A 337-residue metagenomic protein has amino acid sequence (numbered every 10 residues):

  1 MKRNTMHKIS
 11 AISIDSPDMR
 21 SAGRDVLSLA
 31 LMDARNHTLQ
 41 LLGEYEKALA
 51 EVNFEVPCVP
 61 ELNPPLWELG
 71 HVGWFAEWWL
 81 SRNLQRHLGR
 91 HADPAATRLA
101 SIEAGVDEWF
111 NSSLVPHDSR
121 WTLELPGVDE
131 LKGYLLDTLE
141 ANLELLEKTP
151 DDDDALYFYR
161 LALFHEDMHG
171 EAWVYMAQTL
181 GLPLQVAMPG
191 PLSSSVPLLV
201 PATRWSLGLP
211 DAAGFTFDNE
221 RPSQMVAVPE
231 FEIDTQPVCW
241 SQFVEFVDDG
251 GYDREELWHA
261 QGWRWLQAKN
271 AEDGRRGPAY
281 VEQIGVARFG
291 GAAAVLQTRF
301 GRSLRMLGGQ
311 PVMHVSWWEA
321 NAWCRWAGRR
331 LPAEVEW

Functional and structural regions predicted by a protein language model:
K2, M19-A34, L39-Y45, V56-V335: Extended beta-strand/loop cores of jelly-roll/beta-sandwich
K8-D15: Acidic, carboxylate-rich catalytic segments that either coordinate divalent cations
E51-V52: Amphipathic, low-complexity, repeat-rich surface-exposed segments
